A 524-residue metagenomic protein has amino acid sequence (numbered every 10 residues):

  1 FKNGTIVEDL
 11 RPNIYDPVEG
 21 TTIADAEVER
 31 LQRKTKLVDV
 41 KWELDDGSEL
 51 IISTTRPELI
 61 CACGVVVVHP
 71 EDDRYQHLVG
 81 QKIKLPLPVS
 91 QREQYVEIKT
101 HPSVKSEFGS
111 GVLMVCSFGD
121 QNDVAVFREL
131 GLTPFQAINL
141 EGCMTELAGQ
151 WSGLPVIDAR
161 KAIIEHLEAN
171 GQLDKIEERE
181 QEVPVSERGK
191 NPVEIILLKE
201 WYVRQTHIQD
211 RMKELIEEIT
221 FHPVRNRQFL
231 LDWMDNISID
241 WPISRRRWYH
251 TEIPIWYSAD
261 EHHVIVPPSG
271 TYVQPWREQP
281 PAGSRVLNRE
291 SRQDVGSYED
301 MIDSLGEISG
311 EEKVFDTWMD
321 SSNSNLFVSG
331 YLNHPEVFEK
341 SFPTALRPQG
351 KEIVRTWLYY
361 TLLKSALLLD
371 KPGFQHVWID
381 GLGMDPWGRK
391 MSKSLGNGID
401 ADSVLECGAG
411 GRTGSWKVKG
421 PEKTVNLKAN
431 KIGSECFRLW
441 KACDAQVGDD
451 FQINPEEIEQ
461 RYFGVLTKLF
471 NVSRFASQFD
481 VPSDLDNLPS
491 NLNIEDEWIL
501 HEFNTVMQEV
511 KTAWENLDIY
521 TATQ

Functional and structural regions predicted by a protein language model:
F1-E141, K213-S244, F327-F338, R355: NTP-handling and nucleic-acid-processing catalytic cores
F1-T54, L59, P155-A159, I164 (+5 more regions): Active-site neighborhoods of enzyme catalytic cores
R11-E19, T55-P57, S103, F118 (+16 more regions): An acidic- and aromatic-residue-enriched active-site/binding cleft used to recognize and process polar
Q76-G80, K84, G149-R160: A glycine-biased structural micro-motif
Q121-L132, I164-L167, I353-D370: Metal-dependent nuclease catalytic cores in nucleic-acid-processing enzymes, especially RNase H-like/related
P155-R160, N226, L230, M234 (+6 more regions): Hydrophobic (often cysteine-bearing) scaffold residues that line and stabilize catalytic clefts of nucleotide/cofactor
K175-G189, E217, F221, G310-T317 (+3 more regions): Long, charged, mostly alpha-helical binding arms that flank functional sites
K313-F315, V337, S341-E352, P421-N426: A short glycine/serine-rich beta->alpha loop
